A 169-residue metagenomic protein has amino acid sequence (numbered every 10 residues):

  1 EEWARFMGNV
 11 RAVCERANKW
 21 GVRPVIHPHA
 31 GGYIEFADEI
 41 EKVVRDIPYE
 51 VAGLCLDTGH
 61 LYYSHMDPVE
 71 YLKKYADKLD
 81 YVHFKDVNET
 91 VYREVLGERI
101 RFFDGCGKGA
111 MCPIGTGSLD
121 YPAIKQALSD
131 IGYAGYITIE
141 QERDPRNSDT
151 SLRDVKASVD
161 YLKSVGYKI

Functional and structural regions predicted by a protein language model:
E1-L54: Active-site acidic/histidine proton-transfer and metal-coordination neighborhood in alpha/beta enzyme cores
F6, P24, D57, V82 (+4 more regions): Conserved, mostly hydrophobic/aromatic
M7, R11-C14, N18, E41-R45 (+5 more regions): A structural alpha-helix within SAM-dependent methyltransferase catalytic domains
N18-R23, Y49-A52, K78-D80, I131-Y136 (+1 more regions): Short, well-ordered coil/turn segments that N-cap beta-strands
H29-G31, D57-L61, K85-E89, M111 (+1 more regions): Active-site beta-loop-alpha junctions enriched in small/polar residues
A37, E41, Y62-A134, S148-R153: Gly/Pro-rich active-site loop or hairpin
S148-I169: C-terminal helical cap(s) of enzyme catalytic domains, especially alpha/beta-barrels
